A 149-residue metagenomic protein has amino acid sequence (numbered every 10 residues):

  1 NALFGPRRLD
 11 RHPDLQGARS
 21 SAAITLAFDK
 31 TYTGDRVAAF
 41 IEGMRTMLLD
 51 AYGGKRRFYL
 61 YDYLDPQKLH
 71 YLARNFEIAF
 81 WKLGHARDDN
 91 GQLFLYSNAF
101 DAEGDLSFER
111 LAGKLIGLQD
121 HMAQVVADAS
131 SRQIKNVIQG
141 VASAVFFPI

Functional and structural regions predicted by a protein language model:
N1-A39: N-terminal Sec/ER secretory leader and immediately downstream segment of secreted/extracellular precursors
A2-L3, A27, M47, V125 (+1 more regions): Residues that form generic nucleotide/phosphate-binding pockets
R11-H12, Y52, R56, G84 (+4 more regions): Residue-level signal for secondary-structure boundary elements
V37-G117: A charged, solvent-exposed segment within the mature domains of Sec-exported extracytoplasmic proteins
E103-I149: A cross-kingdom marker for long, charged
